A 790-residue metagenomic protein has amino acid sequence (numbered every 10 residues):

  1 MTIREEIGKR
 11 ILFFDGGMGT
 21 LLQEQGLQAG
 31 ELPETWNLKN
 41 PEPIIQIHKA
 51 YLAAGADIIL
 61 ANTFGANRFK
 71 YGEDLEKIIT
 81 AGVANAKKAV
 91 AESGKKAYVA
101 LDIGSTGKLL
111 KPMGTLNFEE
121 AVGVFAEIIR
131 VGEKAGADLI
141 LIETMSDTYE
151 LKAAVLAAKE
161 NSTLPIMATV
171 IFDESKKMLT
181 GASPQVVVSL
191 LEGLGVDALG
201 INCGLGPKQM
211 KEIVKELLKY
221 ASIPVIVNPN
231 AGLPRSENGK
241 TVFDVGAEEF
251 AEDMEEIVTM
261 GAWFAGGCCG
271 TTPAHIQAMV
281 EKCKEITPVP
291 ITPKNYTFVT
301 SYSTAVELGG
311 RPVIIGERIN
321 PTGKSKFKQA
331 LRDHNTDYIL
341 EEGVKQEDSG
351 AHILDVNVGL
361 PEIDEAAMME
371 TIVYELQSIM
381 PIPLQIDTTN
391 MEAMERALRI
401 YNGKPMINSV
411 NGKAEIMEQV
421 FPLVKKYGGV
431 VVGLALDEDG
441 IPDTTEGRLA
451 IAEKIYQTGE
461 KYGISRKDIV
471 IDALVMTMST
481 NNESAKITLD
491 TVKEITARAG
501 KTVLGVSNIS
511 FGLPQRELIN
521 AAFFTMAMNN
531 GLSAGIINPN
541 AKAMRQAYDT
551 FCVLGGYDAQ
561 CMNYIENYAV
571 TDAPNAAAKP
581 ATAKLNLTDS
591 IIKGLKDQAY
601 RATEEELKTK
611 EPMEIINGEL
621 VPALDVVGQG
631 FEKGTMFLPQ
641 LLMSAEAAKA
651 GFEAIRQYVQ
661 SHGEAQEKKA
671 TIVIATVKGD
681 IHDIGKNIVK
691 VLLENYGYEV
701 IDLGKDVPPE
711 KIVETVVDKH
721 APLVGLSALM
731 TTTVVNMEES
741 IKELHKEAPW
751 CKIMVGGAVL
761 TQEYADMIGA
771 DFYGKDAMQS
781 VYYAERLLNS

Functional and structural regions predicted by a protein language model:
M1-D472, M476-S790: Domain-level signal for soluble alpha/beta catalytic cores
